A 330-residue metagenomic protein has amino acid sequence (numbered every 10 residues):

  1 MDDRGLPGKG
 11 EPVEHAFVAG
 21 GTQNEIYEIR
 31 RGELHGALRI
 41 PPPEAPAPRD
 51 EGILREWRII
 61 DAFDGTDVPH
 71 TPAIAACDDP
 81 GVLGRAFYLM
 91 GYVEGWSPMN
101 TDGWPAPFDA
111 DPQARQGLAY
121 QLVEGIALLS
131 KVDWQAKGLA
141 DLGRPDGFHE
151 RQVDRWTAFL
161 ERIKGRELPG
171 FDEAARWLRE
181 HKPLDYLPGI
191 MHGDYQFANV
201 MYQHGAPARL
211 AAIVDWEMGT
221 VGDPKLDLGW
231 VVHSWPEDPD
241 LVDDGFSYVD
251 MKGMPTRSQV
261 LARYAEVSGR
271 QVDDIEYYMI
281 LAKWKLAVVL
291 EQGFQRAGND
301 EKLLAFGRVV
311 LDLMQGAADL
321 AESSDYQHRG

Functional and structural regions predicted by a protein language model:
M1-K9: Juxta-kinase regulatory segment immediately upstream of eukaryotic protein kinase catalytic domains
V13-E173, W177-I190, H204-A208: ATP-binding pocket architecture of kinase catalytic cores
G143-R144, R270-A282: All-alpha amphipathic helical-bundle segments outside canonical DNA-binding/catalytic cores that form hydrophobic
R162, G245-P255, Q259-Q271, L286-G330: ATP/Mg2+ or Mg2+-diphosphate-binding catalytic cores that bind nucleotide phosphates or diphosphates via glycine-rich
I190-H192, F197: Catalytic-loop of the protein kinase fold
V200-Y202: Hydrophobic residue at the +6 position relative to the catalytic HRD Asp in the kinase catalytic loop
I213-G219: Activation of the activation-loop gatekeeper triad in protein kinase-fold domains
D227-V242: C-lobe/activation-segment region of protein kinase-like
